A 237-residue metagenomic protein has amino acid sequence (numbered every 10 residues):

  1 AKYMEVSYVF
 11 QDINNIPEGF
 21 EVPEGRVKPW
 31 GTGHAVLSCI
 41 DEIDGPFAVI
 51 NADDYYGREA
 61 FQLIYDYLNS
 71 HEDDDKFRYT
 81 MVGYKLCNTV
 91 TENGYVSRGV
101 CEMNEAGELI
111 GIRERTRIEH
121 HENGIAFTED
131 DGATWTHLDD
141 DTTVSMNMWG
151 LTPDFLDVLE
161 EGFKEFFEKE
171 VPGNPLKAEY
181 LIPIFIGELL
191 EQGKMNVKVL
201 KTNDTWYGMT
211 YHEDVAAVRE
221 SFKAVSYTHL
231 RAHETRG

Functional and structural regions predicted by a protein language model:
A1-V49, Y56-G57, F61-L63, N69-S70: Conserved N-terminal catalytic core of the sugar/cofactor nucleotidyltransferase
V9, V49-N51, M81-K85: Short beta-strand segments
E18-K28, G94-G99, E213-A217: Short, surface-exposed amphipathic charged segments that create phosphate/polyanion-binding patches used for binding
R58-M148, P153: Conserved core of the sugar-phosphate nucleotidyltransferase
T143, K198-N203: Catalytic beta-strand/loop signature of glycosyltransferases that borders the donor
E160, K164, V171-E191: A C-terminal functional module that forms or caps the active site or interfaces directly with catalytic machinery
H212-Y227: C-terminal catalytic/acceptor-binding lobe
T228-T235: Conserved small/polar residues in nucleotide/adenosyl-binding loops
